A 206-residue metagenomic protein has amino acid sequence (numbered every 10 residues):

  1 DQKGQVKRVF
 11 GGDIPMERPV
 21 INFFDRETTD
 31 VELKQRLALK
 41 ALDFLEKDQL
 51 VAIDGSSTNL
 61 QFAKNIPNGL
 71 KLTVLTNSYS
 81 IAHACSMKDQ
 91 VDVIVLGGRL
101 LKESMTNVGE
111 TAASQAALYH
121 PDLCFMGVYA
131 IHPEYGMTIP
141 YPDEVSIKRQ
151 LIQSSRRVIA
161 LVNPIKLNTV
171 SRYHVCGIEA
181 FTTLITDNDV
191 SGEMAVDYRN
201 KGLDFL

Functional and structural regions predicted by a protein language model:
D1-A52, A63-K71, S86-V91: HTH-adjacent hinge/linker in prokaryotic transcriptional regulators
Q2-V6, F24-T28, L45-Q49, T76-S80 (+3 more regions): Short acidic/polar alpha-helix capping motifs at helix-coil junctions
R8, A82-L206: Conserved phosphate- and dinucleotide-binding cores of soluble alpha/beta proteins, encompassing both enzyme active
K34, G55, S78: Conserved donor sugar-nucleotide recognition element shared by glycan-biosynthetic enzymes
Q35-R36, L75-T76, R172-Y173, G177: An N-terminal domain-start capping segment
S57-N59, S191: Gly/Ser/Thr-rich loops at beta-strand to alpha-helix junctions that form or flank small-molecule/cofactor-binding
L60, Y79, Y141: Short amphipathic alpha-helical segment that frequently serves as the phosphate-/nucleotide-binding helix
